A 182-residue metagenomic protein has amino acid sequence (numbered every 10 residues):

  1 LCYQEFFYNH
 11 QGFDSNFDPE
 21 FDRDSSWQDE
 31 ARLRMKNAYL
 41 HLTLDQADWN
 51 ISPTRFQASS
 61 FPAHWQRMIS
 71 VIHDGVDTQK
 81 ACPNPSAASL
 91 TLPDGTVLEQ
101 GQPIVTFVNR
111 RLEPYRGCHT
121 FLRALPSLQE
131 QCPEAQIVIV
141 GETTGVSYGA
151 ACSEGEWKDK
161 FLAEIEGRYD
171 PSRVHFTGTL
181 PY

Functional and structural regions predicted by a protein language model:
L1-D24, I51, I69-S70: Active-site proximal beta-strand in glycosyltransferases
G12, A63, V76-T96: Acidic anion/phosphate-binding donor-loop and adjacent secondary structure in glycosyltransferase catalytic cores
F21-N50, E164: Membrane-proximal helix-turn-helix segments that form the acceptor-binding/catalytic region of lipid-linked
F56, G75: Carbohydrate-associated surface elements
H73, Q136-G141: Short beta-strand segments
D77, R110-P114, S127-E130, P181-Y182: Nucleotide-sugar-dependent glycosyltransferase donor-binding/catalytic pocket residues
T91-R116, L122-L125, V138: Conserved donor-binding/catalytic core segment of Leloir-type glycosyltransferases
G141-G145, G149-L180: Nucleotide-activated donor-binding/catalytic signature segment of Leloir-type glycosyltransferases, i.e., the conserved
